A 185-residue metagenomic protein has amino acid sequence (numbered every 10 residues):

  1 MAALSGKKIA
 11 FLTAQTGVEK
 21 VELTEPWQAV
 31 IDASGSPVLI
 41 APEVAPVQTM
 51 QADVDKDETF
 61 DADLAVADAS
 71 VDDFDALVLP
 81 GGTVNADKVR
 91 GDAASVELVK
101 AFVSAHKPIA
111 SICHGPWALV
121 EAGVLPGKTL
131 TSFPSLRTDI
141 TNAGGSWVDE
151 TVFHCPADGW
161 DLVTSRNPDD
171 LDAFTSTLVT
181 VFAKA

Functional and structural regions predicted by a protein language model:
M1-A105, A118-T129, R137-A185: Extended, subdomain-level signal for the structured scaffold at the beginning of enzyme domains
I112-G115: Short, thiol/selenol-centered motifs that function as redox-active sites or metal-ligating centers
F133: Active-site-adjacent substrate-recognition loops and nearby beta-strands within hydrolase catalytic domains
